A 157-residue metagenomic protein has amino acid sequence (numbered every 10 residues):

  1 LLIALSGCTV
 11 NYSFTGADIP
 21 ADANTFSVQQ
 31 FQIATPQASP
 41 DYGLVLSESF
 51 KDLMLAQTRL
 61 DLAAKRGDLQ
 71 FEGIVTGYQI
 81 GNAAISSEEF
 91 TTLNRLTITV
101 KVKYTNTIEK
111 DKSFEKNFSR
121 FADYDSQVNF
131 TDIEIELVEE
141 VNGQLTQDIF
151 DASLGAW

Functional and structural regions predicted by a protein language model:
L1-L2: Sec-dependent signal peptide recognition, specifically the positively charged N-region followed immediately by
S6-E48, D52-L55, R59, A64 (+2 more regions): A structural "domain/chain start" motif
F14, A56-D61, D68-S113, F121-I135 (+1 more regions): Surface-exposed short loop/turn segments
T35, S39, G43, E89 (+2 more regions): Alpha-helix initiation/capping motif
K112-E115, D148: A general secondary-structure boundary signal
E134-W157: Compositionally biased, intrinsically disordered linkers/stalks adjacent to structured regions
